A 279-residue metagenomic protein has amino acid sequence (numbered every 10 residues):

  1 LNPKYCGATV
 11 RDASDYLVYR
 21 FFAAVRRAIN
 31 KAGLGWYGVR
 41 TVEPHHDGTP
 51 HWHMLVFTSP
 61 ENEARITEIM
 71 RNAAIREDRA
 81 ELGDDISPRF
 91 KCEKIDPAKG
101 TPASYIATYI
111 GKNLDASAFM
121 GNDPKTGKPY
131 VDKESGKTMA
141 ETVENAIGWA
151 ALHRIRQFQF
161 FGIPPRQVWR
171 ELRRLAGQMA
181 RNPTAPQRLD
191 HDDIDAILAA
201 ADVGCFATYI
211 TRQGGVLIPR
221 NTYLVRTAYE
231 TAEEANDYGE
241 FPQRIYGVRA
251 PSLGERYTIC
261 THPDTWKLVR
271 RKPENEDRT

Functional and structural regions predicted by a protein language model:
L1-G48, P60-T279: Right-hand nucleic-acid polymerase module
L55-S59: Short hydrophobic/aromatic beta-strand micro-patches that form the beta-sheet surface supporting nucleotide- or nucleic
